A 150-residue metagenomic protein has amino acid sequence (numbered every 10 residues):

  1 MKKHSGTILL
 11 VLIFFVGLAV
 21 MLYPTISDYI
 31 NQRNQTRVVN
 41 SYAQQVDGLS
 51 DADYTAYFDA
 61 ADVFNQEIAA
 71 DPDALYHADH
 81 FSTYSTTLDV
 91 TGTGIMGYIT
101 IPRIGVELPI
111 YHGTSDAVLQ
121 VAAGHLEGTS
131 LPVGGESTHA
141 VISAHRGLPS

Functional and structural regions predicted by a protein language model:
H4-T7, I13-S150: Solvent-exposed, non-transmembrane regions of membrane-associated and secreted proteins
